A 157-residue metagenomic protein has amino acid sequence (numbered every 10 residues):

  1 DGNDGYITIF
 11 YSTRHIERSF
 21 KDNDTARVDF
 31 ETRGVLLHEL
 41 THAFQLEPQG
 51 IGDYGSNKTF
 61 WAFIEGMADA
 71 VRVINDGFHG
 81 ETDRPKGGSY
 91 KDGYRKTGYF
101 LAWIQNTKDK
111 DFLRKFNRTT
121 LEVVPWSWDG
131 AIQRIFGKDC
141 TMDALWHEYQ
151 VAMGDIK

Functional and structural regions predicted by a protein language model:
D1-L37, E47-P48: Juxtacatalytic substrate-recognition/specificity segment
G2, S19-V28, I51-K58, V124-D143: Intrinsically disordered, low-complexity coil segments
R14-D24, Q45-G55, I74-G88: Substrate-binding clefts and substrate-entry loops adjacent to catalytic sites of polymer-processing enzymes acting on
A26-V35, K58-A62, G88-R95, N106-K110 (+1 more regions): Soluble non-cytosolic domains of exported or imported proteins
G34-E47, E65-D69: Active-site recognition of the HExxH zinc-binding catalytic motif
L46, D69-G77, N106, K110: Glycine-rich, acidic and aromatic/proline-enriched surface loops and short helix-turn segments that act as binding
G55-Y99: Post-HExxH zinc-binding segment in Zn-dependent metallohydrolases
T97-F100, I104-K157: Pan-zinc metallopeptidase signature
